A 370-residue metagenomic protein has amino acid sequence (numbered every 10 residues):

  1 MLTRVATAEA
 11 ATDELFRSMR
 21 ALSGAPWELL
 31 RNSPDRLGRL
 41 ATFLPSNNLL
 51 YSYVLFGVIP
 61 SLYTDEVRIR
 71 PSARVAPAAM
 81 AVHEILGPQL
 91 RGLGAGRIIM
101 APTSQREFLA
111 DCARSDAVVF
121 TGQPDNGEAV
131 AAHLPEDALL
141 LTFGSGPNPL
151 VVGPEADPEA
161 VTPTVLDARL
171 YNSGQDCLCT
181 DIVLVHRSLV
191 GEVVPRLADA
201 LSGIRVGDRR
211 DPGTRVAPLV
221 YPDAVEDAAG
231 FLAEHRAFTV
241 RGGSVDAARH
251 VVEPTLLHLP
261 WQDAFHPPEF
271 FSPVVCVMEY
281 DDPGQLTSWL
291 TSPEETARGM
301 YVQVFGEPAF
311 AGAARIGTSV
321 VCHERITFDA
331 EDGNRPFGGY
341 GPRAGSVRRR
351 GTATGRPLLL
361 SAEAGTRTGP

Functional and structural regions predicted by a protein language model:
M1-A6, R17-L22, H235, V277-D281 (+2 more regions): Short, structured beta/alpha segment
T3-A10, F16, R20-A160, G341: Rossmann-like NAD(P) dinucleotide-binding subdomain of oxidoreductase/dehydrogenase enzymes
A76-A81, E192, P308-A313: Short, charged/polar "capping" segments at the starts of alpha-helices and the immediately preceding loops
G87-G92, N126-P260, Q285, H323: ALDH superfamily catalytic-core signature
Q89-G94, V251-P370: Conserved C-terminal structural/oligomerization subdomain of aldehyde/semialdehyde dehydrogenase
C112-A113, G144-G146, D176-L178, P212-T214 (+2 more regions): Short glycine-enriched loop/turn motifs at secondary-structure junctions
C112-V118, P154-A160, P222, E226 (+3 more regions): Short, surface-exposed amphipathic charged segments that create phosphate/polyanion-binding patches used for binding
S115-D116, D137, T180, V274 (+1 more regions): Short, well-ordered alpha-helix to beta-strand connector turns
